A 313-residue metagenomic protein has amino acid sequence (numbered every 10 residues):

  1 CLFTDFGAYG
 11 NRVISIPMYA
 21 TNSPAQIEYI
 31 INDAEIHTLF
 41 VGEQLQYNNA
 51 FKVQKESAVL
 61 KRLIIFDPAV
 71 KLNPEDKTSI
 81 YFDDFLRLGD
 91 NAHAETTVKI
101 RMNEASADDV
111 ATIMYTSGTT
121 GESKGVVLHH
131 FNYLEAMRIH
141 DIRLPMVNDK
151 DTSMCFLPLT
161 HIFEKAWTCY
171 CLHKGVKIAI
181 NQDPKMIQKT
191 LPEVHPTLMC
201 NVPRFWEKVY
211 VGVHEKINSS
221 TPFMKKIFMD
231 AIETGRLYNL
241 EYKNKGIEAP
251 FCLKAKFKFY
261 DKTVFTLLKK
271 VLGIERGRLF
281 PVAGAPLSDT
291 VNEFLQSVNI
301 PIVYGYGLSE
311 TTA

Functional and structural regions predicted by a protein language model:
C1-I16, A20-P24, N32-T38, D151-T152 (+2 more regions): A short helix-loop-beta submotif of the ANL/AMP-binding
G10-L88: Structural core segment of the AMP-binding/adenylate-forming
Y19, F156-H161, G284-P286: Conserved AMP-binding
I27-E28, K99-M102, Q188, K269: Short hydrophobic/charged patches on amphipathic alpha-helices used for structural packing and interfaces
Q44-V59, W206-P222, K262-E275, D289 (+1 more regions): Adenylate-forming
I80, A92-Y115, E122, M146-T152: Conserved pre-ATP/AMP-binding loop-to-beta segment of ANL
L134-C155, L159-F265, R276, P301: Conserved AMP-binding/adenylation subdomain of ANL enzymes
R204, A283-V291, Y304-A313: Conserved A3 ("GATE") glycine/threonine-rich loop of ANL adenylate-forming enzymes
